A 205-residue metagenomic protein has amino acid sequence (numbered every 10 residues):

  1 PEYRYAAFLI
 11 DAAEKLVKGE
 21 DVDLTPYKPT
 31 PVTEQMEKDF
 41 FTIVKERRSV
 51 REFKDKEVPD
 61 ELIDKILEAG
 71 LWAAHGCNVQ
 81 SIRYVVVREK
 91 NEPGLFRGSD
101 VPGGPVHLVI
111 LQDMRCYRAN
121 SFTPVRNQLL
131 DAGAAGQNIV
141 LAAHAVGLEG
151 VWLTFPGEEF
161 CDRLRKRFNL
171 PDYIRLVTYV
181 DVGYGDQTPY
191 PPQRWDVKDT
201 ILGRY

Functional and structural regions predicted by a protein language model:
P1-Y205: Acidic, surface-exposed loops and disordered segments
